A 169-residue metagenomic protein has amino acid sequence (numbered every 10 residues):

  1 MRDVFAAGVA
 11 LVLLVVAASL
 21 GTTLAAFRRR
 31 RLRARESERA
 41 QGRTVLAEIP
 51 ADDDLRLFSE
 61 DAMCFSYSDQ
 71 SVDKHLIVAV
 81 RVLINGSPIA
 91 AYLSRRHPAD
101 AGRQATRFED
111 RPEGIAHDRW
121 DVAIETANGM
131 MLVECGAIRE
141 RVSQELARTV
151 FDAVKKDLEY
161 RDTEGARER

Functional and structural regions predicted by a protein language model:
R2-C64: Anionic N-terminal interaction surfaces
R30-Q41, P98-D110, R169: Intrinsically disordered, low-complexity linkers and terminal tails enriched in Pro/Gly and often acidic or mixed-charge
V45-I49, V72, M131-E134: Generic detection of short hydrophobic beta-strand segments and adjacent strand-loop junctions
F58, S66, L83-N85, E125-A127 (+1 more regions): A structural detector for beta-sheet-dominated domains
A62, D73-R81, G136-V142: A short, sequence-level motif marking secondary-structure junctions
F65-S71: A structural micro-motif at secondary-structure boundaries
S71, H75-M131: Non-transmembrane, membrane-adjacent beta-strand/coil modules in membrane-associated proteins and peripheral
W120-R169: Terminal and domain-flanking low-complexity segments
